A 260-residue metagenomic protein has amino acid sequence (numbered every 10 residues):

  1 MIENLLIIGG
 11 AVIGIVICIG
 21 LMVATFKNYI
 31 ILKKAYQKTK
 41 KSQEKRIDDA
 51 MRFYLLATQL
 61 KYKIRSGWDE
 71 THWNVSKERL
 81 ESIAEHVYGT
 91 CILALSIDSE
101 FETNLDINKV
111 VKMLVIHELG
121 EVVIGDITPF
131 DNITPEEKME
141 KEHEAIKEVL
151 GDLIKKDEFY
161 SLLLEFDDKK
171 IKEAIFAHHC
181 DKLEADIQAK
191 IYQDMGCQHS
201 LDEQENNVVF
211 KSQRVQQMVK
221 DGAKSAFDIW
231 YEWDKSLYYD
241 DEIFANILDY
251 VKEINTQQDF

Functional and structural regions predicted by a protein language model:
M1-G14: Feature marks short, highly hydrophobic, charge-poor N-terminal signal-anchor/signal peptide-like helices that anchor
C18, M22, F26-F260: Alpha-helical, largely C-terminal catalytic domains that coordinate divalent metal ions via clustered Asp/Glu/His
